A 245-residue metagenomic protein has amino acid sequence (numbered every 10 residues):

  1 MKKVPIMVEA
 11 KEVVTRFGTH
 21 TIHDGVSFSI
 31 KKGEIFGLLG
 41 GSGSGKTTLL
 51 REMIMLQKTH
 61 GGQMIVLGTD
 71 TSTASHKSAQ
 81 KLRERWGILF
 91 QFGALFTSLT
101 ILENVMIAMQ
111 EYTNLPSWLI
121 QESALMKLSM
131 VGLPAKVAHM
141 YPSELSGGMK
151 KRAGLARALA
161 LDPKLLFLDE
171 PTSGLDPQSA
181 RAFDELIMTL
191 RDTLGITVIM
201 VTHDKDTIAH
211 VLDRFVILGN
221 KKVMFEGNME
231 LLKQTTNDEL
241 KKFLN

Functional and structural regions predicted by a protein language model:
L39-G41: The feature captures the beta-strand-to-loop junction immediately N-terminal to the Walker
I54: Helix-to-loop junction immediately C-terminal to a conserved catalytic motif
D70, W118-K136: Conserved ABC ATPase "signature" region
Y141-L145, M149: Conserved ABC ATPase signature
D162: Conserved catalytic motifs of ABC-family nucleotide-binding domains
L166-D169: Catalytic Walker B motif of ABC-type/P-loop ATPase nucleotide-binding domains
